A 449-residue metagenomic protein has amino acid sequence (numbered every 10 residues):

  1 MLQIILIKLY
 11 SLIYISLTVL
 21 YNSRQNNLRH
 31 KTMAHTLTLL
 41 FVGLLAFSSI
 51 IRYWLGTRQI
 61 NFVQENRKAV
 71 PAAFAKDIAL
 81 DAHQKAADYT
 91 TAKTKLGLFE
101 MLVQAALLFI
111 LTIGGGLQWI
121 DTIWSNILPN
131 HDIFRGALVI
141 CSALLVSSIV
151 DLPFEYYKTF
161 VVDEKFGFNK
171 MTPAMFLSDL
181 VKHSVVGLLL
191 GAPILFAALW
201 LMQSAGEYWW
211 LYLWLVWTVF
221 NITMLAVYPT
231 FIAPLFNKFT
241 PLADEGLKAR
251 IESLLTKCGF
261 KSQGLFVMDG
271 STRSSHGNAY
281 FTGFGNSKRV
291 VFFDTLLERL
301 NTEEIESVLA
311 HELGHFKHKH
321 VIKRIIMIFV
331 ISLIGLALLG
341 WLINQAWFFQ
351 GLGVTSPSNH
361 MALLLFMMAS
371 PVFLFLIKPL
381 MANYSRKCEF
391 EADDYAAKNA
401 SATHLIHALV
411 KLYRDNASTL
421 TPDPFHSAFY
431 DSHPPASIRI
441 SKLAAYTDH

Functional and structural regions predicted by a protein language model:
M1, T32-M33: Initiator methionine at the very start of the polypeptide chain
Q3, K8-Q25, R29: Short, positively charged and aromatic/hydrophobic N-terminal segments
L6, V139, F236, L365-A369: Aromatic-residue hotspot detector
A34-P357, F375-H449: Polar-ligand-bearing catalytic/cofactor-coordination segments of membrane-embedded or membrane-tethered inner-membrane
G353-F373: Generic long, charged, amphipathic alpha-helical segments
